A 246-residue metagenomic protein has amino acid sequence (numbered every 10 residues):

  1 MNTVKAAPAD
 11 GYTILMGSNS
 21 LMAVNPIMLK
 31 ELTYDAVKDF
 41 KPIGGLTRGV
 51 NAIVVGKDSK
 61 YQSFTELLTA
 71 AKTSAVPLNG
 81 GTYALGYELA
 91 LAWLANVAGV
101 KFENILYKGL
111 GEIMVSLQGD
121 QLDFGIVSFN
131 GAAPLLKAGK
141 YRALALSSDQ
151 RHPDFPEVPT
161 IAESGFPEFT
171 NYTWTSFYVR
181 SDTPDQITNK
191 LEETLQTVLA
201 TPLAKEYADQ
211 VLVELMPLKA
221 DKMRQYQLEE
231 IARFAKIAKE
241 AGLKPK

Functional and structural regions predicted by a protein language model:
M1-A9, A71, W93-V97, G111-Q121 (+3 more regions): Short helices/loops that flank or line small-molecule/ion binding pockets
A6-T13, I27-E112, I161-E163, W174-Y207: Hinge/capping helix and adjacent helix->loop/strand transition within the periplasmic-binding protein
P8, S63, D120-Q121, S128 (+5 more regions): Conserved functional loop/turn residues at catalytic and ligand-binding sites
G11-G17, N79-G81, D123-V127, A143-A145 (+1 more regions): Paired acidic/hydrophobic, glycine-rich loop segments that form the ligand-binding mouth/hinge of periplasmic-binding
S20-E31, E88, A92-V97, F124-V158: A ligand-binding cleft/hinge motif common to bilobed small-molecule-binding domains
N96, D185-K246: An extracytoplasmic/periplasmic, membrane-proximal ligand-sensing/linker region
